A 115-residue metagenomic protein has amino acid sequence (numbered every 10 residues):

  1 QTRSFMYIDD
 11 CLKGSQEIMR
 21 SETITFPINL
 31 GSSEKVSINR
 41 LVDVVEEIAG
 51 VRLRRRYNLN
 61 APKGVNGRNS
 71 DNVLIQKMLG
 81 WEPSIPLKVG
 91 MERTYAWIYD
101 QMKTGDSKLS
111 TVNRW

Functional and structural regions predicted by a protein language model:
Q1-W115: C-terminal substrate-binding subdomain of Rossmann-fold SDR/epimerase-dehydratase oxidoreductases
